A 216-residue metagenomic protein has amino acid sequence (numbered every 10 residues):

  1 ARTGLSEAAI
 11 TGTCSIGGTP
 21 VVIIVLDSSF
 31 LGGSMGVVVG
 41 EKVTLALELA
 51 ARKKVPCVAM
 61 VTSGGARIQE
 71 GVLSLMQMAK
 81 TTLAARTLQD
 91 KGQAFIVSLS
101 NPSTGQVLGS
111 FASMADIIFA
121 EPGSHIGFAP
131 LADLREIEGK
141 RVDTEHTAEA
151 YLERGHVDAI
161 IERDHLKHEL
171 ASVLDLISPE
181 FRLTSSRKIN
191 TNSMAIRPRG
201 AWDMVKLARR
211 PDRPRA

Functional and structural regions predicted by a protein language model:
A1-A8, T13, K167-A216: Intrinsically disordered, low-complexity segments enriched in small/flexible residues
T3-A8, G33-E48: Glycine-rich anion/phosphate-binding loops
A9, V25, V58-M60, I96-S98 (+1 more regions): Structural motif
G12-S15, S110: Replace "in large, NTP-powered and nucleic-acid-processing enzymes" with "in large, NTP-powered factors and other
C14-D27, K42-A66: A structural preference for short, pocket-lining loop segments at secondary-structure junctions
S28, G36-T44, S74-M78, A84: Conserved mixed alpha/beta catalytic, RNA-binding, or beta-rich assembly cores of soluble enzyme, regulatory
L31-S34, R67: Short small-residue beta-strand/loop micro-motif enriched in glycine and branched aliphatics
G64-R182: Conserved catalytic cores of soluble enzyme domains, especially glycine-rich substrate-binding beta-alpha loops
